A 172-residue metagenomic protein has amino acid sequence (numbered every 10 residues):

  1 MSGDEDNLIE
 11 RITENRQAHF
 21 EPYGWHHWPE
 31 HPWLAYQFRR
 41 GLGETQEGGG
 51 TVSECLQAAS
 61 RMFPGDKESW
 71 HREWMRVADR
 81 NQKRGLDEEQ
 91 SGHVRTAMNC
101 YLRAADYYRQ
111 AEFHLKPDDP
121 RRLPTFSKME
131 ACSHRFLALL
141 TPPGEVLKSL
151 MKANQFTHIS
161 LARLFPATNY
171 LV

Functional and structural regions predicted by a protein language model:
M1-W70: Long, non-catalytic architectural segments outside compact domain cores
Y36, R72-K83, L102-A111: Amphipathic alpha-helical repeat scaffolds of TPR domains
R40-Q57, Y108-L147: An N-terminal hydrophobic leader/cap segment in hydrolases
W74, A78-N81, L123-A167: N-terminal cap/lid segment of alpha/beta-hydrolase-fold proteins
